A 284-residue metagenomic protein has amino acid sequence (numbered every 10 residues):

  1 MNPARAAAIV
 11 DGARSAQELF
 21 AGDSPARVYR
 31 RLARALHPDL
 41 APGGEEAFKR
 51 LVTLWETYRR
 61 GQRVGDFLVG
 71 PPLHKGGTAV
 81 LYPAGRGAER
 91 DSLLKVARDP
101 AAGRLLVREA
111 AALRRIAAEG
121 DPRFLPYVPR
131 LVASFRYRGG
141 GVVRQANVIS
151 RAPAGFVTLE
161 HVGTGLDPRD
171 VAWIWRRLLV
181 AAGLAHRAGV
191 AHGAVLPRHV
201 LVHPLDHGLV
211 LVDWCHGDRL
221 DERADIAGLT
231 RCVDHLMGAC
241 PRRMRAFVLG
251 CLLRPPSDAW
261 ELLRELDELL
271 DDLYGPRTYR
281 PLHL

Functional and structural regions predicted by a protein language model:
M1-G43, R50-L68: N-terminal J-domain/J-like co-chaperone modules of DnaJ/Hsp40 proteins
Q62-A88: ATP-binding glycine-rich phosphate-binding loop
T78-A118: ATP-binding glycine-rich loop module of kinase domains
P129-D167: Conserved structural core of kinase catalytic domains
I174-W175: Activation segment signature within eukaryotic-like protein kinase domains
L178-A185: Conserved hydrophobic alpha-helix
A185-H203: Catalytic-loop of the protein kinase fold
G208-P276, R280-H283: C-lobe/activation-segment region of protein kinase-like
